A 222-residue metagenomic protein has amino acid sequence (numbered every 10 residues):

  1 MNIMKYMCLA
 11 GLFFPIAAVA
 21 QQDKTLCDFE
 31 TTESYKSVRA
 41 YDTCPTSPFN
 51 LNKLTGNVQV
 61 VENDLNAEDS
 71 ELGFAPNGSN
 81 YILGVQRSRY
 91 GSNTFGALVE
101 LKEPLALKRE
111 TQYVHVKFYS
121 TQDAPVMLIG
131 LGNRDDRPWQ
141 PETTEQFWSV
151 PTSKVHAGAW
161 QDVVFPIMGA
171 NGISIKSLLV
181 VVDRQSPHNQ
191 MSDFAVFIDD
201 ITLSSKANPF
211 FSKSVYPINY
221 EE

Functional and structural regions predicted by a protein language model:
N2-L9: Sec-dependent signal peptide recognition, specifically the positively charged N-region followed immediately by
L9-A10, T25: N-terminal leader/targeting signatures
P15-A17: N-terminal signal peptide c-region/cleavage motif recognized by signal peptidases
A20-E222: Beta-rich carbohydrate-recognition modules and glycan-binding surfaces
